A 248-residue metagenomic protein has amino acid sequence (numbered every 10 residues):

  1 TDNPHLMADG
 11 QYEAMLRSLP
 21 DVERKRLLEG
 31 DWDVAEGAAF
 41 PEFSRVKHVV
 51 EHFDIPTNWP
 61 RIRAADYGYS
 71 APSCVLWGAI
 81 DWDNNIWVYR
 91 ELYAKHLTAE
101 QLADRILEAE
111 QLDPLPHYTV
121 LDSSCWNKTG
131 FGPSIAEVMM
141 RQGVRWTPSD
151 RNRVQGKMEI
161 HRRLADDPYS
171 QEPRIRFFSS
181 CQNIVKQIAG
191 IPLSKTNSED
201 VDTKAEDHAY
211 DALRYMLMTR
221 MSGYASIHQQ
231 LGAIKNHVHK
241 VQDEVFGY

Functional and structural regions predicted by a protein language model:
P4-Y67: ATPase catalytic-site recognition across NTP-hydrolyzing enzymes
E36-G37, H52, A71-C74, L97-E100 (+1 more regions): Short acidic/glycine-rich loop or secondary-structure boundary segments that cap or lie
S73-A79, R214: Short beta-strand scaffold segments in enzyme catalytic cores
W82-D202, G223-N236, K240-Y248: Mg2+-dependent endonuclease catalytic cores in nucleic-acid-processing enzymes, primarily RNase H-like
M158-H161, Y210-L217: Glycine-rich phosphate-binding/hydrolytic loop that grips phosphoryl groups
M216-Y224: Short, hydrophobic alpha-helical segments
